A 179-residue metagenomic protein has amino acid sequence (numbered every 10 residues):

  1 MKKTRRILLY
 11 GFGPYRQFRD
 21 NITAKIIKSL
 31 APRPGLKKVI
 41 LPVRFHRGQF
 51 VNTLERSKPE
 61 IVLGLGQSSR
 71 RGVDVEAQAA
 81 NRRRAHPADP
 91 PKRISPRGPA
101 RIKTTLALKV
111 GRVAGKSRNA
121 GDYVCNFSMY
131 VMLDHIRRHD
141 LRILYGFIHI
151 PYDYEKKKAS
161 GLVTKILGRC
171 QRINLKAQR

Functional and structural regions predicted by a protein language model:
M1-Y123, M132-Y145, P151, K156-R179: N-terminal catalytic or cofactor-binding beta/alpha core of small enzyme domains
